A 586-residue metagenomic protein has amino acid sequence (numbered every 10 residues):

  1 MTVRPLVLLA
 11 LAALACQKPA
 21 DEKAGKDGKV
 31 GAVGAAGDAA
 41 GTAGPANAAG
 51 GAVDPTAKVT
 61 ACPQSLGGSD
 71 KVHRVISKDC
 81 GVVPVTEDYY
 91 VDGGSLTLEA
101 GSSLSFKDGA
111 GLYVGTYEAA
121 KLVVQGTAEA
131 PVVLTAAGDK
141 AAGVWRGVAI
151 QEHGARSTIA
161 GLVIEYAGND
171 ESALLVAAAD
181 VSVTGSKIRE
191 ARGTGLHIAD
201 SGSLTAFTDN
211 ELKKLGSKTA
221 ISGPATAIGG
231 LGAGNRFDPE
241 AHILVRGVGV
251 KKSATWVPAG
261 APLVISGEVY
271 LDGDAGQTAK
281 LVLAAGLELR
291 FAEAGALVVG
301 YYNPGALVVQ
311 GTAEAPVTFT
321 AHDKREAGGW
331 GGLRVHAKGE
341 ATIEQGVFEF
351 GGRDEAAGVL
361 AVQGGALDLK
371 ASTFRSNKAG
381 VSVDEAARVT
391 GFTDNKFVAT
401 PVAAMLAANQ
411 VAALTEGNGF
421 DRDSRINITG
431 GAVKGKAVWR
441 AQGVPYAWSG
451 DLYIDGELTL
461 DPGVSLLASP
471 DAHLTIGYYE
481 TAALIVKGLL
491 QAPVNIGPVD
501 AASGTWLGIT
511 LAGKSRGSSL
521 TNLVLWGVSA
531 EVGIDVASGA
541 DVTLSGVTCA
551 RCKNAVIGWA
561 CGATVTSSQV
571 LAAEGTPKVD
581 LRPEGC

Functional and structural regions predicted by a protein language model:
M1-V7: Bacterial N-terminal signal peptides that target proteins for export
A13-A15: C-terminal motif of bacterial Sec signal peptides marking the signal peptidase cleavage site
Q17-K26, G41-G44, A48-C586: Beta-strand/loop edge motif enriched in small/polar residues
K23-A24, G31-G34: Intrinsically disordered, low-complexity segments enriched in small/polar and acidic residues
